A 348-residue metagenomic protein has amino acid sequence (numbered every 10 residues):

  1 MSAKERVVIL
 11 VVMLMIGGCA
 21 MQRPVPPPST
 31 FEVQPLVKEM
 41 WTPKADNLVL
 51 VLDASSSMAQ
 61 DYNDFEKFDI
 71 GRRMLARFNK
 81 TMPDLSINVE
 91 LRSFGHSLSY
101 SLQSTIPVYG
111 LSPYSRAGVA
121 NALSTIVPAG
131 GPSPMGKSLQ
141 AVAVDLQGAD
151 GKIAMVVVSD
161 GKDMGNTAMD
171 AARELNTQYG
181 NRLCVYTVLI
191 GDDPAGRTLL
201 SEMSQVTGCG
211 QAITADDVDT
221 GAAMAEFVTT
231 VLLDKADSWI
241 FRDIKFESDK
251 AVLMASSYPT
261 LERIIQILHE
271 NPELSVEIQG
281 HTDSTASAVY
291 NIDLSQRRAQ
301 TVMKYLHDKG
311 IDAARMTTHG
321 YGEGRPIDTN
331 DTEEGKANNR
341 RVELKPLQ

Functional and structural regions predicted by a protein language model:
M1-V8: Bacterial N-terminal signal peptides that target proteins for export
I16-G18: C-terminal motif of bacterial Sec signal peptides marking the signal peptidase cleavage site
A20-Q22: Bacterial signal peptide processing site
V25-N47, L200-S275: Periplasmic peptidoglycan-binding/tethering modules of Gram-negative envelope proteins
P26-L36, S99-K152, D163-N166, V188-T198: Von Willebrand factor
W41, M74, N79-M82, F246 (+4 more regions): Periplasmic peptidoglycan-binding/anchoring modules of Gram-negative envelope and division proteins
W41-V108, S138-V142, I153-S159: Von Willebrand factor
D61, G165, H281-Q348: Periplasmic OmpA-like peptidoglycan-binding domain that tethers envelope proteins to the cell wall
